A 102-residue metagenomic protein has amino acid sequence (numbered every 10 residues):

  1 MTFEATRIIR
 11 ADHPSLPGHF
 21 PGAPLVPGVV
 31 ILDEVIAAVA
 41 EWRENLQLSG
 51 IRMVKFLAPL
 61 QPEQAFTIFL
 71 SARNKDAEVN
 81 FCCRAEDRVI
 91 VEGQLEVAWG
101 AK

Functional and structural regions predicted by a protein language model:
M1-V26: Catalytic strand-loop segment that frames the active site of acyl-thioester-processing enzymes
F3, S71-K102: HotDog/MaoC-like acyl-thioester-processing domains
I9, H13, L60, A72: A broadly conserved detector of short glycine/acidic/proline-rich loop/turn motifs that flank catalytic sites and bind
A23-P27, I31-L32, A40: Compact, glycine-rich, soluble single-domain proteins
V35-F69, R88: Hydrophobic beta-strand-centered segment that forms part of the acyl-chain substrate-binding groove
